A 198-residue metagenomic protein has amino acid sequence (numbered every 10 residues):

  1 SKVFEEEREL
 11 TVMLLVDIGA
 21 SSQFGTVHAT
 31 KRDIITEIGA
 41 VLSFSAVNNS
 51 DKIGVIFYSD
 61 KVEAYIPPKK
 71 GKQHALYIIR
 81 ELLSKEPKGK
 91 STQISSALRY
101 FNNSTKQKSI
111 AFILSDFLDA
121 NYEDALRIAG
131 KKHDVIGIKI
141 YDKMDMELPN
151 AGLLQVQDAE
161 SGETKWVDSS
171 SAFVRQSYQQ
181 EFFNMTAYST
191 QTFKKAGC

Functional and structural regions predicted by a protein language model:
S1-E63, I110, A120: An amphipathic, basic-hydrophobic helix/alpha-beta surface used to engage anionic, phosphate-rich ligands or surfaces
V16, S115, I138: Active-site flanking residues adjacent to catalytic metal/cofactor-binding acidic residues
T36, K90-I94, F182: A conditional alpha-helix N-cap/helix-loop micro-motif detector
K52-E81: Short beta-strand-loop
Y58-D60, D116, I140-D142: Cofactor-binding loop segments of dinucleotide-utilizing enzymes, especially the Rossmann-like FAD- and NAD(P)+-binding
H74-S109, N121, D142: Von Willebrand factor
Y100-Q107, N121-C198: Von Willebrand factor type A / integrin I
K108-D116: Hydrophobic, aromatic-enriched interface-forming segments
